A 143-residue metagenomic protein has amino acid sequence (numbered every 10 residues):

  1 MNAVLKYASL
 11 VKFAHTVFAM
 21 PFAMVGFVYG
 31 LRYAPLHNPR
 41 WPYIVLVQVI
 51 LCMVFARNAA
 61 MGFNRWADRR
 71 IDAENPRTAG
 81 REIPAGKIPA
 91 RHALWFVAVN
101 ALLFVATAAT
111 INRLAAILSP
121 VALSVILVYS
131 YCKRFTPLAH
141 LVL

Functional and structural regions predicted by a protein language model:
M1-L5, M61-I88: Cytosolic, membrane-interface loops and tails of multi-pass inner-membrane proteins
A3, K12-T16, N38, P42-L46 (+5 more regions): Hydrophobic, aromatic-rich alpha-helical transmembrane segments and their membrane-interface anchor motifs
L5-S9, R81-L143: Intramembrane alpha-helical segments
V11-A14, A56, N64, C132 (+1 more regions): Residue-level micro-sites within transmembrane alpha helices that shape and flank functional polar/acidic positions
K12-L31: The first (N-terminal) embedded transmembrane alpha-helix
V17-M20, G62, A73-R77, L94 (+1 more regions): Hydrophobic positions within alpha-helical membrane elements
V25, Y29, A34-A67, R77 (+2 more regions): Membrane-embedded alpha-helical segments that form the functional core of polytopic membrane enzymes, especially those
